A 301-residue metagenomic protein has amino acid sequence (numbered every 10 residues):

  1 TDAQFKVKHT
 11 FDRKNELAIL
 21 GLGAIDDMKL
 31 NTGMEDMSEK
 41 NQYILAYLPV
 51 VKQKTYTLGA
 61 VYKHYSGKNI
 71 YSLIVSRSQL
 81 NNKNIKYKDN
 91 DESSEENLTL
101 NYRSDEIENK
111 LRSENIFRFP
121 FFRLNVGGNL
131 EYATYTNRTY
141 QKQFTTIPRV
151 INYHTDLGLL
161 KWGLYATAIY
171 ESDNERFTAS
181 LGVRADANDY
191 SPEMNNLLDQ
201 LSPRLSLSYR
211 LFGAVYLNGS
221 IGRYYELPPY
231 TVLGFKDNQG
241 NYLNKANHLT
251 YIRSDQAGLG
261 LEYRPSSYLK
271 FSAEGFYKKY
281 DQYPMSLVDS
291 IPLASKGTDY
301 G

Functional and structural regions predicted by a protein language model:
F5-H9, A60-H64, L111-F117, L164-Y170 (+2 more regions): Residues on the lipid-exposed face of transmembrane beta-strands in outer-membrane beta-barrel proteins
K14-L17, K68-Y71, N81, F121-L124 (+3 more regions): Repeated loop/turn-to-beta-strand initiation elements of outer-membrane beta-barrel proteins
E16-Y65, Y71, Q79-I107: Flexible loop and strand-edge segments within Gram-negative outer membrane beta-barrel domains
I19-I25, L73-Q79, V126-Y132, L181-A187 (+2 more regions): Transmembrane beta-barrel strands of outer-membrane/channel proteins
I25, N31-G33, I74-L98, G158-P192 (+1 more regions): Surface-exposed extracellular loop regions of Gram-negative outer-membrane beta-barrel proteins
M34-S38, N81-K83, T136-Q143, Y209 (+2 more regions): Surface-exposed extracellular loop regions of Gram-negative outer-membrane beta-barrel proteins, predominantly
V50-K54, H64, T99-T178: Outer-membrane beta-barrel transmembrane domain signature of Gram-negative proteins, especially the mid-to-C-terminal
S104, E108-E114, N152-Y165, A246 (+2 more regions): Outer membrane beta-barrel strand-and-loop segments of large Gram-negative receptors, especially TonB-dependent
